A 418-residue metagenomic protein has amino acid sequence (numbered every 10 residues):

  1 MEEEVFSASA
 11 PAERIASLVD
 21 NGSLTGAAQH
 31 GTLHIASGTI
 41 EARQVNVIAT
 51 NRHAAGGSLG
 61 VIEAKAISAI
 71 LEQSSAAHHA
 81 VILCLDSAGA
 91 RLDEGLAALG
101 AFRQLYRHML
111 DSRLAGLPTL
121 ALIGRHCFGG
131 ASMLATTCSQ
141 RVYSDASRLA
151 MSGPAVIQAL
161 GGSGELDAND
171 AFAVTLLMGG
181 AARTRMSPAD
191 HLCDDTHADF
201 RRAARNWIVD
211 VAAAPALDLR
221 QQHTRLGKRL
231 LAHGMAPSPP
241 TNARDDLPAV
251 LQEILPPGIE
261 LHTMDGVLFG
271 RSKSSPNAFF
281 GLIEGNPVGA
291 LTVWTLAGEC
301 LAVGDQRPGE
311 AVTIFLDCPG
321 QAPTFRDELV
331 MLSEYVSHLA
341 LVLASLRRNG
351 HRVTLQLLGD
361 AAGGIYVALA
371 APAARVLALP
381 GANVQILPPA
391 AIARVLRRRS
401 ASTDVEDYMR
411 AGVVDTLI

Functional and structural regions predicted by a protein language model:
M1-Q44, A49-N51, A198-V288: Intrinsically disordered, low-complexity segments enriched in small/flexible residues
A27-T32, G57-A69, P287-L301: Glycine-rich anion/phosphate-binding loops
G38-N51, K65-L92, A278-G281, T295-R326: A structural preference for short, pocket-lining loop segments at secondary-structure junctions
H53-G60, A121, L355: Active-site mouth loops of central-metabolism enzymes
A55-L59, R91-E94, N286-A290, A322-F325: A generic structural signal for short coil/turn motifs at secondary-structure boundaries
I70-S74, M109, A204-V211, L251 (+3 more regions): Hydrophobic, Leu/Ile/Phe/Ala-enriched alpha-helical segments that form helix-helix packing faces
A88-A216, T324-I418: Conserved catalytic cores of soluble enzyme domains, especially glycine-rich substrate-binding beta-alpha loops
D111-L114, L282-P308, L341-R348: A structural preference for long, well-packed, hydrophobic secondary-structure segments
